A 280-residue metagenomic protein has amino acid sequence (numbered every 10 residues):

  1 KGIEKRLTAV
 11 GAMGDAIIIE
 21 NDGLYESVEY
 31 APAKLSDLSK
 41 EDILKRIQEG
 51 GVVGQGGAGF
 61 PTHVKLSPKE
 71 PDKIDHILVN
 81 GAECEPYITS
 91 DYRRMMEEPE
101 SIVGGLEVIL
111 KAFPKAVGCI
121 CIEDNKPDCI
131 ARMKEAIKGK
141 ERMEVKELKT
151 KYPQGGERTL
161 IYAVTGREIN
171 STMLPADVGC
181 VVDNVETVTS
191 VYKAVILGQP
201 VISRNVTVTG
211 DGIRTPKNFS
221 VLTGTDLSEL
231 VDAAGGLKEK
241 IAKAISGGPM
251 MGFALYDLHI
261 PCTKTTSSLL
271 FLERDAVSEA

Functional and structural regions predicted by a protein language model:
K1-K5, L24, G51-G54, A58-G59 (+4 more regions): Metallocofactor- and cofactor-centric catalytic cores in central/energy metabolism, strongly enriched
G2-Q55, F60, P71, P127: Acidic low-complexity segments
K5, D22-L24, A82, Y92 (+4 more regions): Short, ordered loop/turn segments at secondary-structure junctions
Y25, I77-D91, G212: Gly-rich Lys/Arg/Thr-decorated short loops/hinges at beta-loop-alpha junctions or inter-strand turns that position
E29-P32, A58-G59, V64-L66, I88-Y92 (+5 more regions): Short acidic, glycine/serine/threonine-rich loops at helix termini
M96-A112: Histidine-anchored nucleotide/phosphate-binding helix
K115-L227, A233-K240, G248: Hydrophobic alpha-helical positions that pack around
I202-R204, D226-L227, D232-A280: Ferredoxin-type iron-sulfur electron-transfer modules and their immediate structural context
